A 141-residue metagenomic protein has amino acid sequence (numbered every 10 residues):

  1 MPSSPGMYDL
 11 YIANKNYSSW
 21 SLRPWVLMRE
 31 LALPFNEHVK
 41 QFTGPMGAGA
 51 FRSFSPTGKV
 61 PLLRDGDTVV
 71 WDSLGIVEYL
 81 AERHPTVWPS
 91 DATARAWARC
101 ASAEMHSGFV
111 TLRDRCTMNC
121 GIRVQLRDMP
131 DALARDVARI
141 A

Functional and structural regions predicted by a protein language model:
M1-M129: GST-like domain detector, emphasizing the conserved glutathione-binding G-site in the N-terminal thioredoxin-like
M129-A141: Amphipathic alpha-helical packing segments from all-alpha helical-bundle domains
